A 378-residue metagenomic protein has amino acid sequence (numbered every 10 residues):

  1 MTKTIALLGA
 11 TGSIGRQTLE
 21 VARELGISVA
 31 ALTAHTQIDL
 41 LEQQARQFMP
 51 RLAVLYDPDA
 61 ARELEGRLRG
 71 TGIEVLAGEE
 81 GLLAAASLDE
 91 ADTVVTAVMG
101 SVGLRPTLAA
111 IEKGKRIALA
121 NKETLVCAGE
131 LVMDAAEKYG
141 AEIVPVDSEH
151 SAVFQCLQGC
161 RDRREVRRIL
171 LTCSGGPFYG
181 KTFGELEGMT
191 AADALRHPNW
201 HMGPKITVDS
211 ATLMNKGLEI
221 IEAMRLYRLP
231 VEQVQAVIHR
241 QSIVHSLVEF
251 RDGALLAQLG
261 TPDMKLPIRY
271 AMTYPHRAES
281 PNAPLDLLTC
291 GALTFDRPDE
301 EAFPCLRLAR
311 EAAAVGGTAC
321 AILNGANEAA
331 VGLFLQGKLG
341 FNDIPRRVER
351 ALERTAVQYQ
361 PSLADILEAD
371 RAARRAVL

Functional and structural regions predicted by a protein language model:
M1-L378: Catalytic, metal-anchored helix/loop core of enzyme active sites in primary metabolism
